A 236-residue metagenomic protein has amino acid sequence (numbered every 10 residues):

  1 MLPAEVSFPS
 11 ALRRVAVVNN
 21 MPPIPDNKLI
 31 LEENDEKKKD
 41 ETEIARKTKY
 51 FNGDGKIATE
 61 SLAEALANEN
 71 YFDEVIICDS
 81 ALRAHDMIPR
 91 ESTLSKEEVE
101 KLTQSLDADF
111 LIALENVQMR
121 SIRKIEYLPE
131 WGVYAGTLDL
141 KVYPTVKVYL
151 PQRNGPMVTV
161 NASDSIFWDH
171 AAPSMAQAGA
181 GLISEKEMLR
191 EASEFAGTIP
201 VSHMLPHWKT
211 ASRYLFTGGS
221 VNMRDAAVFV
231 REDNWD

Functional and structural regions predicted by a protein language model:
M1-L12, K147-D236: C-terminal/domain-edge helix-coil "capping" segments
L2-K28: N-terminal mature-domain "stem" immediately C-terminal to a signal peptide or N-terminal signal-anchor/transmembrane
M21-V117, R153-V158: N-terminal segment of the mature soluble domain
K28-K49, Y127-A135, A172-G181, A196: Glycine- and small hydrophobic-rich membrane-insertion segments that are intrinsically disordered in solution
S80, R120, Y214-G218: Residue-level signal for alpha-helical context at structural boundaries
R90-E91, V99-Y149, M157, N161-E187 (+1 more regions): Eukaryotic long, low-complexity intrinsically disordered regulatory regions enriched in serine/proline and acidic/polar
